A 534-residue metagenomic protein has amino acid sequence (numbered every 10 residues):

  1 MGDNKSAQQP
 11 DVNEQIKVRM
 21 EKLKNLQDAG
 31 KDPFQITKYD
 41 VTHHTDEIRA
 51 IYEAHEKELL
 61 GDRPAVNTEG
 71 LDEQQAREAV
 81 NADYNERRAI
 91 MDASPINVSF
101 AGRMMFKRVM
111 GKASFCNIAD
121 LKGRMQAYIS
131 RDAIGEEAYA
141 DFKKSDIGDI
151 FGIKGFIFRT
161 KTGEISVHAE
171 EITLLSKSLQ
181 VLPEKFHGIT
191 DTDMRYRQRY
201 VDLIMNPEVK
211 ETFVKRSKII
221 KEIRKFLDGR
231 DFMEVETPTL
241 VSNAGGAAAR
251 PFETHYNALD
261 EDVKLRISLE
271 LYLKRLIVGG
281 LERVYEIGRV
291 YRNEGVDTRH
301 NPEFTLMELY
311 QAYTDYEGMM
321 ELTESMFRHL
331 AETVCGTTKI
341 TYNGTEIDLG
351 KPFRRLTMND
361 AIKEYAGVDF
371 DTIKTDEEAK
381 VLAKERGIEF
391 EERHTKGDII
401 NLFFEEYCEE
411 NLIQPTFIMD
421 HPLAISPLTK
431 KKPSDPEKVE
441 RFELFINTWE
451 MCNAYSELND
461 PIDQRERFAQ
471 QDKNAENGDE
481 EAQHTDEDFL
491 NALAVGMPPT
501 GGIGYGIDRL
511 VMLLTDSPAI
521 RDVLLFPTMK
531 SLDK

Functional and structural regions predicted by a protein language model:
M1-K534: Class II aminoacyl-tRNA synthetase catalytic cores and aaRS-like
